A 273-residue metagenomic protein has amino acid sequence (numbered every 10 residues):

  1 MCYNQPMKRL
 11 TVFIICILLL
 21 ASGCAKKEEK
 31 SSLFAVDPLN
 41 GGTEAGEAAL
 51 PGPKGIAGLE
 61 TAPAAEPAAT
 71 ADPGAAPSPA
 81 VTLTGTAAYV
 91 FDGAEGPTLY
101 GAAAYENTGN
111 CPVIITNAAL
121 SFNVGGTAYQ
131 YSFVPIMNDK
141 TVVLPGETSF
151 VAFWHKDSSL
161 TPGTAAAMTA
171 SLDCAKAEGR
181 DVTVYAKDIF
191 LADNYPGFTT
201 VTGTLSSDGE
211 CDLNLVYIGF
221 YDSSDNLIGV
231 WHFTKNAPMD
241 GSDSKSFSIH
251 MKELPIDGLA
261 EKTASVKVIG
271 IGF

Functional and structural regions predicted by a protein language model:
K8-E28: Sec-dependent N-terminal signal peptides of Gram-positive bacterial secreted proteins and lipoproteins
G23-L215, Y221-F273: Membrane engagement elements in two modes
